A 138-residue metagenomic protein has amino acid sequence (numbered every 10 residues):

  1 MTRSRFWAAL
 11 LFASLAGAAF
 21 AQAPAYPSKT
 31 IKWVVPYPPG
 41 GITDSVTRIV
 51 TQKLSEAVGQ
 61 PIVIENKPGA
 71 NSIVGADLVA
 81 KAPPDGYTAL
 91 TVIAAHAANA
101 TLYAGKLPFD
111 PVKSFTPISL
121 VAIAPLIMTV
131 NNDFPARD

Functional and structural regions predicted by a protein language model:
M1-R3: N-terminal secretory signal peptides that target proteins for export/translocation
A8-A18: Bacterial N-terminal signal peptides
L10, V35, P68, P117 (+1 more regions): Generic anion/oxyanion-binding catalytic loop in active/binding sites
A21-K113: N-terminal (or domain-start) structured segment
T116-D138: A conserved helix-loop-strand patch within extracytoplasmic ligand-binding domains of the periplasmic binding
